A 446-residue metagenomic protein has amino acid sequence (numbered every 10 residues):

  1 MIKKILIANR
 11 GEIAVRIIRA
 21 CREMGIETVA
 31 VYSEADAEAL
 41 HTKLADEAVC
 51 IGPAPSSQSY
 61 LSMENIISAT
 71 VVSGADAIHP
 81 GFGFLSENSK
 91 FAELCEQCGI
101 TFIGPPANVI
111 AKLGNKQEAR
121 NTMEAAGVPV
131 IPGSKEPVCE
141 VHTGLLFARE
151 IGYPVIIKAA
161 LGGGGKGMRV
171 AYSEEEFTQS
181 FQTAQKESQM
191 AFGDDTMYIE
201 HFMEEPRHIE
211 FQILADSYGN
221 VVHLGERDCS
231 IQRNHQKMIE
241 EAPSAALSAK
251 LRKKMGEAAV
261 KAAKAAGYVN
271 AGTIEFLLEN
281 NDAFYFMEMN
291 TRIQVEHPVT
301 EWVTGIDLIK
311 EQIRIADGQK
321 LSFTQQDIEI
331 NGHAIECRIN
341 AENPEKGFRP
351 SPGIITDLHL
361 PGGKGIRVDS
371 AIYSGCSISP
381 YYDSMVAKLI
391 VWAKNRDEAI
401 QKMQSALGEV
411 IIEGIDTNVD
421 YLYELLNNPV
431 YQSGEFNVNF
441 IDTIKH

Functional and structural regions predicted by a protein language model:
M1-I274, L278-N290, Q294: N-terminal beta-alpha lobe that positions the nucleotide/phosphoryl donor in ATP/NTP-coupled carboxylate activation
A259, P298-H446: Catalytic cores of soluble metabolic enzymes centered on carboxylation/carboxyl-transfer
